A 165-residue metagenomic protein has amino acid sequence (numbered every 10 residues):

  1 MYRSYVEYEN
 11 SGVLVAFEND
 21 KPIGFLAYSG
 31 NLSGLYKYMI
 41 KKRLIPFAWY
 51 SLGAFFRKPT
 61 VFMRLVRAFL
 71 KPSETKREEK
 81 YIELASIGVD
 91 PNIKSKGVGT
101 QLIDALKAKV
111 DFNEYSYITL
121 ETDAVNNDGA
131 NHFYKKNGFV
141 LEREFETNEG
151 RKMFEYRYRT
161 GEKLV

Functional and structural regions predicted by a protein language model:
S4-E9: Short loop/turn motifs at secondary-structure junctions and domain boundaries
N10-V15, F25, Y81, S86 (+1 more regions): Short hydrophobic/aromatic beta-strand element in the GNAT-like acyltransferase core that lines or flanks the acyl-donor
S11-G30, K42, D90: Conserved beta-hairpin
S33-Y81: Conserved acyl-donor/pantetheine-binding loop and adjacent beta-alpha core of acyl/acetyltransferases and related
L70-P72, K96, T100-D104, F112 (+2 more regions): Conserved active-site alpha-helix within GNAT-family acetyltransferase domains
T75, K80-I82, K94, I103 (+1 more regions): Conserved GNAT acetyl-CoA-binding A-motif
A85-K94, T119-A130, T147-K152, R157-T160: Conserved beta-strand-loop-alpha-helix junction that forms the acyl-donor binding cleft
